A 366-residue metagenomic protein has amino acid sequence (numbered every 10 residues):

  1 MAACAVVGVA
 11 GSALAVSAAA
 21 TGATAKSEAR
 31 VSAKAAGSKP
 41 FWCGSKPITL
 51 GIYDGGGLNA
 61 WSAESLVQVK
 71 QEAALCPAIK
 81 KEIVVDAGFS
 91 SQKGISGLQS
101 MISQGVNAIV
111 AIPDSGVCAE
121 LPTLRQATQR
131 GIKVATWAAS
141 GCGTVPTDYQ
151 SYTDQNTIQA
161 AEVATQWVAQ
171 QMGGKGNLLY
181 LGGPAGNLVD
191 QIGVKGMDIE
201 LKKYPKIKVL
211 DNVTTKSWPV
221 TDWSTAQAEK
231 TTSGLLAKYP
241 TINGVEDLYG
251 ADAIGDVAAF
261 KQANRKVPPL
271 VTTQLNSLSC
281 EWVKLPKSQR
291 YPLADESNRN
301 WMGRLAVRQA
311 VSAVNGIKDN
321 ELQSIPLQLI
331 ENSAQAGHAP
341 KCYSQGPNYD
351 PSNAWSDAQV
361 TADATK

Functional and structural regions predicted by a protein language model:
M1-C4, V16-K366: A residue-level marker of the well-folded mature domains of exported/periplasmic proteins
C4-S12: Core hydrophobic alpha-helical transmembrane segments of single-pass membrane proteins
